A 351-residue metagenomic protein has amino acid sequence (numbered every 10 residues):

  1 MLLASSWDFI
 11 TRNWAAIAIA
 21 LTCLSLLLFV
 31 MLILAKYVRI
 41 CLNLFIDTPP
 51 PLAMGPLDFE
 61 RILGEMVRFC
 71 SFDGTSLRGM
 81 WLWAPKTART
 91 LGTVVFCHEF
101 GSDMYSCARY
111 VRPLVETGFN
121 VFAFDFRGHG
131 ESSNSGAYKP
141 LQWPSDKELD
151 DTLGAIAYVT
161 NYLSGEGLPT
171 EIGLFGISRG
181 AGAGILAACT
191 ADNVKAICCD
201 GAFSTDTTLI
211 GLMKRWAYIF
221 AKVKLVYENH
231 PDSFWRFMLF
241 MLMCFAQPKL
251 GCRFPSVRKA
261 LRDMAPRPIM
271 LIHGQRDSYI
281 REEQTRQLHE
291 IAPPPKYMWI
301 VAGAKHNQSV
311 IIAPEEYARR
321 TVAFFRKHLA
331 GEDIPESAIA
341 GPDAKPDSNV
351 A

Functional and structural regions predicted by a protein language model:
L2, S6-W7, T11-C70, M80 (+1 more regions): An N-terminal hydrophobic leader/cap segment in hydrolases
P56, F69-S71, F237-H328, E332-I334: Serine-hydrolase catalytic core
F72-A84: A short loop-to-beta-strand scaffold at the N-terminal edge of the catalytic core in hydrolase folds
T90-E99: Short beta-strand element of the alpha/beta-hydrolase
F100-P113, F126: The serine-hydrolase catalytic nucleophile loop
G101, P113, G130-T170: Catalytic nucleophile-loop/oxyanion-hole region of alpha/beta-hydrolase and closely related hydrolase-like folds
G176-G180, G184: Gly/Ala-rich beta-loop-alpha elbow adjacent to hydrolase catalytic centers
C189-R253, R262: Hydrolase active-site cap/lid region
